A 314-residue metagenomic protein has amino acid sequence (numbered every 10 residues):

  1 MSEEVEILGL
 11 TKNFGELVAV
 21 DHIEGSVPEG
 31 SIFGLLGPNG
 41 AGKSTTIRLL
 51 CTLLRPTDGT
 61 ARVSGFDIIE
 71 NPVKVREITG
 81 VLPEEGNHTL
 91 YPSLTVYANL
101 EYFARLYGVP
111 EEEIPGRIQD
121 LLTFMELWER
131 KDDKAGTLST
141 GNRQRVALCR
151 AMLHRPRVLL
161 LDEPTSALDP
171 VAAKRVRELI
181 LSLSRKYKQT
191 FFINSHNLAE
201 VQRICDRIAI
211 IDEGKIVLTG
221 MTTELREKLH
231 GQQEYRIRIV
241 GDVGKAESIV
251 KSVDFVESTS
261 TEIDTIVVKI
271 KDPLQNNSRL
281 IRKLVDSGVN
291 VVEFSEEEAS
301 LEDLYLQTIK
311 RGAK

Functional and structural regions predicted by a protein language model:
S93, K134-L138: Conserved ABC ATPase signature
E101, R105, E112-R130: Conserved ABC ATPase "signature" region
L148: Hydrophobic anchor residue at the start of the ABC signature
R155: Conserved catalytic motifs of ABC-family nucleotide-binding domains
L159-D162: Catalytic Walker B motif of ABC-type/P-loop ATPase nucleotide-binding domains
R177-K271: ABC transporter nucleotide-binding domain
